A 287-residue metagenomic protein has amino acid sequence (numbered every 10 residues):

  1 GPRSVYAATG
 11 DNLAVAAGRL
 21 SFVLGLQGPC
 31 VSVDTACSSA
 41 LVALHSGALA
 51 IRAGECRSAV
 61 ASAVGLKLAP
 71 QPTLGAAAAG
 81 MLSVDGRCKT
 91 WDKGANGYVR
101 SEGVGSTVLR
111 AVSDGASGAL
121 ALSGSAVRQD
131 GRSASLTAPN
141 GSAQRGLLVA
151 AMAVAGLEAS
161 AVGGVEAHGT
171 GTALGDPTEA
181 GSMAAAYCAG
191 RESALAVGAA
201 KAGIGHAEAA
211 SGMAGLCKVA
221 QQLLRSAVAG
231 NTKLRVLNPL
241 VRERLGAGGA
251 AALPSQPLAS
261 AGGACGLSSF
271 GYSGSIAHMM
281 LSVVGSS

Functional and structural regions predicted by a protein language model:
G1-S287: Condensing-enzyme catalytic core of the thiolase-fold
